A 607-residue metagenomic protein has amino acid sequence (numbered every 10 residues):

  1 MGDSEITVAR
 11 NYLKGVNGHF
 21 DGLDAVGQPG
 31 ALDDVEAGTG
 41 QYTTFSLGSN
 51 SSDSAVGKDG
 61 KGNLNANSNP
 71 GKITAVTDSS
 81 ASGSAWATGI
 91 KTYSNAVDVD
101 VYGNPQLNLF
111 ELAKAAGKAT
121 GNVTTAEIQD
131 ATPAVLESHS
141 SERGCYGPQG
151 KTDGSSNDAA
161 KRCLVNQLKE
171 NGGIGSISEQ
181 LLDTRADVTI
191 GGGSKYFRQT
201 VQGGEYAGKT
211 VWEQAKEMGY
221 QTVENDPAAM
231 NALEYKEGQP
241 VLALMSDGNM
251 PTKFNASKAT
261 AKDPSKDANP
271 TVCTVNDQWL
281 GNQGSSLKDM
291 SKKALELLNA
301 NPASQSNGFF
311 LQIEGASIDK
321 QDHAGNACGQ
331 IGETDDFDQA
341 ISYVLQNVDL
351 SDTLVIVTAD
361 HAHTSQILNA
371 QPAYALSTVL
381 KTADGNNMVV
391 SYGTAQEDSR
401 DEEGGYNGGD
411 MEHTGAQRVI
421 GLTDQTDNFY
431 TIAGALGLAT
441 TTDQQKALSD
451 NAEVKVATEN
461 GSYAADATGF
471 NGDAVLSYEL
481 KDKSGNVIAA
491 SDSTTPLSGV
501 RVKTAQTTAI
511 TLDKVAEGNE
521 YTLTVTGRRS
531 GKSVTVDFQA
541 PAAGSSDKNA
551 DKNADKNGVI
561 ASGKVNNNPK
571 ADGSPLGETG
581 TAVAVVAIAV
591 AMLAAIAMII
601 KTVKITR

Functional and structural regions predicted by a protein language model:
G2-V76, S82, T125, D130-N451: A post-motif C-terminal structural segment
E459-A465: Structural beta-strand segments of beta-rich domains
S498-I510: Aromatic sugar-binding surface patches on proteins that engage polysaccharides or sugar-phosphate polymers
I510-N519: Surface-exposed, short loops/turns at beta-strand junctions within beta-sandwich domains
G518-R529: Short, aromatic- and glycine-rich surface loops/edge beta-strands on solvent-exposed regions
R528-R529, V536-G577: C-terminal low-complexity, Ser/Thr- and acidic/Pro-rich disordered "stalk" regions positioned immediately N-terminal
L576-A589: Juxtamembrane/start-of-transmembrane alpha-helix segments at the extracytoplasmic/lumenal side of membrane anchors
A587-R607: C-terminal membrane-anchoring or membrane-association module
